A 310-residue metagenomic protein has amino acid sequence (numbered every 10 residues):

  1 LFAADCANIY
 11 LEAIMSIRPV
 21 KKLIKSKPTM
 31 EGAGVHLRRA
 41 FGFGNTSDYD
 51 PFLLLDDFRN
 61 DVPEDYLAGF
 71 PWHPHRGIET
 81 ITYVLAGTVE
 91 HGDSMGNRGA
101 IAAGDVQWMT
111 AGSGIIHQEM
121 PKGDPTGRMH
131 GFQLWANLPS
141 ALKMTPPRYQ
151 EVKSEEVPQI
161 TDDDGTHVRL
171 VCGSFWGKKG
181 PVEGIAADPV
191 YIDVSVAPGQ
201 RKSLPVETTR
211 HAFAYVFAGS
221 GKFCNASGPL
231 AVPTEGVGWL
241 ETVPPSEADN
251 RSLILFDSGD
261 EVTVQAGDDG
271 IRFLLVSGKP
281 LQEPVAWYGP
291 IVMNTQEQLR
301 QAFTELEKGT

Functional and structural regions predicted by a protein language model:
F2-T310: Jelly-roll (double-stranded beta-helix
